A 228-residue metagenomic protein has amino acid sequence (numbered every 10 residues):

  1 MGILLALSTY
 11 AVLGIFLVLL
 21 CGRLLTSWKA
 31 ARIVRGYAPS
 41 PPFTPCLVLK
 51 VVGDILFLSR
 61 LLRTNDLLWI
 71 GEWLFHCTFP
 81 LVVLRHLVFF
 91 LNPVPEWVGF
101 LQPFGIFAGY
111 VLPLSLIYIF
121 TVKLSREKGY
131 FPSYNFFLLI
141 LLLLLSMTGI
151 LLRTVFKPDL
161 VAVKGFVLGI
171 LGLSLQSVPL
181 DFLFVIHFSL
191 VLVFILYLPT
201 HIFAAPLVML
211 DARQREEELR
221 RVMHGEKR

Functional and structural regions predicted by a protein language model:
G2-R228: Membrane-embedded alpha-helical bundles of multi-pass integral membrane proteins
